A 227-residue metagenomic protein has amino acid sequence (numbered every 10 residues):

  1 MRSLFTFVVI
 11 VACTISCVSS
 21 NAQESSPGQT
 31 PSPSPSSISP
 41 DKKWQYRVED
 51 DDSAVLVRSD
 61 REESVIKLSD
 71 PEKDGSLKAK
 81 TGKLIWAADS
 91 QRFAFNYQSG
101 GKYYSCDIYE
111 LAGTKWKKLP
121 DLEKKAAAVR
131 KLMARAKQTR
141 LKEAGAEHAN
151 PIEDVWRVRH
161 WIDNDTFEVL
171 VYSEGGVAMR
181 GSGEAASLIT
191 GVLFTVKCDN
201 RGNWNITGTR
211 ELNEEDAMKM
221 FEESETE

Functional and structural regions predicted by a protein language model:
M1-F5: Positively charged n-region of N-terminal signal peptides that target proteins for export
T6-S16: Bacterial N-terminal signal peptides
C13, A22-S37, D50-D51, G113-E227: Acidic, small-residue rich beta-repeat scaffolds with periodic aromatic anchors
T30-D89: Short N-terminal edge-element motif at the start of the domain
V57-S59, D107-A112, K197: Structural recognition of the beta-propeller blade-terminating site
S99-Y104: A flexible loop/linker signature enriched in serine peptidases of the S9 family
